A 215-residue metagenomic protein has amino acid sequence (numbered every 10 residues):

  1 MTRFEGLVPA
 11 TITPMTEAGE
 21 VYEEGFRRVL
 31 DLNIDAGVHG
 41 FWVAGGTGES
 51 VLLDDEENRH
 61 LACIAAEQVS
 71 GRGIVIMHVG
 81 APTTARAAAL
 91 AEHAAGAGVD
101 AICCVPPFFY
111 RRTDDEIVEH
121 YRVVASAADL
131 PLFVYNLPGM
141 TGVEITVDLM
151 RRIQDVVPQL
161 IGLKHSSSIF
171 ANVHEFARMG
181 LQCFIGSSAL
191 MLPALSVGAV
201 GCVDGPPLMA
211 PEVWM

Functional and structural regions predicted by a protein language model:
T2-G142, R152-Q154: Active-site beta->alpha loop and helix N-cap motifs at the rims of alpha/beta catalytic domains
S126-A127, P138-M215: Catalytic alpha/beta core domains of metabolic enzymes, predominantly
